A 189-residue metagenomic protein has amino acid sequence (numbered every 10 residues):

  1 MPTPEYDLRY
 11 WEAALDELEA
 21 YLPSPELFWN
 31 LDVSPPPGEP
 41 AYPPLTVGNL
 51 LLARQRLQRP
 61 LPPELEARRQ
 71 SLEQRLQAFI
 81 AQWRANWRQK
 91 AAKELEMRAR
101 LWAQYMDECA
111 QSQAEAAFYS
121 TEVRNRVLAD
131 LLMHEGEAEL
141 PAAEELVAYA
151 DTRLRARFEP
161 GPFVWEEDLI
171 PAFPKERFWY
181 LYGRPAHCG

Functional and structural regions predicted by a protein language model:
M1-P43, V47: Leu/Val/Ala/Ile-rich N-terminal alpha-helices, chiefly Sec-type signal peptides and the beginnings
P4-L8, E12, L65, R69-Q77 (+2 more regions): Extended alpha-helical interaction scaffolds
P4-Y6, P63-E66, W87-E94, A99-L101 (+4 more regions): Eukaryotic endosomal/vacuolar membrane-trafficking regulators centered on PX-domain-mediated PI3P pathways
P23-E39, R56-A67, Q111-F118, G136-P141 (+1 more regions): Charged, low-complexity interaction regions
L45-L61, Y119-L128, M133-V147, D151: Acidic, low-complexity, intrinsically disordered interaction modules
L57-A91, L95, A150: Repeat-associated, polar segments at repeat-unit boundaries in modular proteins
E94-H134, A138: Conserved small-residue-rich
P141-G189: Alpha-helical oligomerization segments
